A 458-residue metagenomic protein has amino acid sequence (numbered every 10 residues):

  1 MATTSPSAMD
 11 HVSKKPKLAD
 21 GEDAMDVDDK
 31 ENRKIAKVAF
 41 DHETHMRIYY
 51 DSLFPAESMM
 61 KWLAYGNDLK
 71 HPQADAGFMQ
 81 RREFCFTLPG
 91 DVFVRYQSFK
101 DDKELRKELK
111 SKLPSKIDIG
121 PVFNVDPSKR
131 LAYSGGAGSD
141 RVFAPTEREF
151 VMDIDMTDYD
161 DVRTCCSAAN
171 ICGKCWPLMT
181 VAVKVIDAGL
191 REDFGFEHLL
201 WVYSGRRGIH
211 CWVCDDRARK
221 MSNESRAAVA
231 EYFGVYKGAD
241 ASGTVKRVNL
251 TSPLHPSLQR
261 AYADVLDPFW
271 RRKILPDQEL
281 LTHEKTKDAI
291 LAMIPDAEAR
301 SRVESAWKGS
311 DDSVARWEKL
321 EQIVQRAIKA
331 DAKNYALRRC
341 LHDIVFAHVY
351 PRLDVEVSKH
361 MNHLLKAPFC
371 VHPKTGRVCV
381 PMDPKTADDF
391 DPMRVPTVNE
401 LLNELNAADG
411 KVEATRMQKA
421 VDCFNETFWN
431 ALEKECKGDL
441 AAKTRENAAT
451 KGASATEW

Functional and structural regions predicted by a protein language model:
A2-S204, D216-N223, A228-A230, V235-A347 (+4 more regions): Signature for HUH/AEP ssDNA processing cores
F150, I209, L365: Residue-level detector of short, conserved catalytic/binding motifs and their immediate flanks
K184-A188, D391-M393, N399-L401: HIT superfamily nucleotide-processing domains
E197, R207, H363: Residue-level signal for beta-strand positions within conserved beta-sheet cores that form or flank
I209-D216: A short beta-strand motif that forms the metal-chelation/ATP-contact edge of phosphoryl-transfer active sites
E224-V235, D383-V398: Aromatic/acidic cage segments in peptide-binding pockets
M361-P368, H372-D391: Amphipathic alpha-helical/coiled-coil segments positioned at domain termini
